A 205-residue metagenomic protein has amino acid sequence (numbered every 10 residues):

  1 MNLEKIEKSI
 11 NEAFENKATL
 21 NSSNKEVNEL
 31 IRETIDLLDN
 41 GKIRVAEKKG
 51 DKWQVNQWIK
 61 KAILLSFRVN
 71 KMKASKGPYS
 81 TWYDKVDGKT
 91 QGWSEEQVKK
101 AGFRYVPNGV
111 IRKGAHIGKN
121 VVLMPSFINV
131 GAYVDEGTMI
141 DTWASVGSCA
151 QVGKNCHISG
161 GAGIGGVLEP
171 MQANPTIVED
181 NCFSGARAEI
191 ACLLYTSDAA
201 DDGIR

Functional and structural regions predicted by a protein language model:
M1-F103: Terminal amphipathic alpha-helical/low-complexity segments used for targeting or macromolecular assembly
L3-E7, N11, E15-S22, M171-E189 (+1 more regions): C-terminal segments of enzyme domains that contribute to small-molecule binding surfaces
T19, R44, A132, A162 (+2 more regions): A very general structural signal that marks isolated residues within well-ordered alpha-helical segments
D39, F183, D201: Short glycine/serine/threonine-biased micro-segments
P107, R112-K113, G118-K119, L123-P125 (+10 more regions): Left-handed beta-helix
Y195-R205: Single conserved hydrophobic/aromatic residue that forms the stacking wall/gate of nucleotide- or nucleobase-binding
